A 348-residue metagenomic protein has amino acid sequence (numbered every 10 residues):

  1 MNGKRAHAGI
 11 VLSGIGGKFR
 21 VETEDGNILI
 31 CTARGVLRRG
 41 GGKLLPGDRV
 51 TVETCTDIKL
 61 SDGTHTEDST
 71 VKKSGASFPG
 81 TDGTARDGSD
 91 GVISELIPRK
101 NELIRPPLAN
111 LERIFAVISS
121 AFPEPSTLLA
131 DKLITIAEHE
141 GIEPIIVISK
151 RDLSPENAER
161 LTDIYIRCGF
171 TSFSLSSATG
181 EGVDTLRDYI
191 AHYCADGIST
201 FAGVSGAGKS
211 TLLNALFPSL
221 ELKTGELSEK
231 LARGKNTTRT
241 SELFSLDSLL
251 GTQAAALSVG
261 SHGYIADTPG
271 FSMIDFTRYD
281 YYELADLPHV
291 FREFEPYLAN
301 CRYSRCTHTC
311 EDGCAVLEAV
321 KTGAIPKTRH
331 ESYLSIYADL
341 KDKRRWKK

Functional and structural regions predicted by a protein language model:
N2-R5, G17, G41-G63, S69-K73 (+8 more regions): Helix-rich effector regions associated with P-loop NTPase G domains
A8-T32: S1/OB-fold single-stranded RNA-binding interface
I28-G42: Beta-strand/loop nucleic-acid-binding surfaces
L37, T179-G182, E229-K230: Short acidic loop-to-helix transition motifs that present clustered carboxylates
A121-F170: Phosphate-binding glycine-rich loops and their immediate beta-loop-alpha structural context
E124, S154-P155, E181, S272-I274: Catalytic P-loop NTPase motifs of RecA-like helicase/translocase cores
L153-S205: Canonical P-loop GTPase G-domain recognition
T211-L222: A conserved segment at the C-terminal end of the G1
